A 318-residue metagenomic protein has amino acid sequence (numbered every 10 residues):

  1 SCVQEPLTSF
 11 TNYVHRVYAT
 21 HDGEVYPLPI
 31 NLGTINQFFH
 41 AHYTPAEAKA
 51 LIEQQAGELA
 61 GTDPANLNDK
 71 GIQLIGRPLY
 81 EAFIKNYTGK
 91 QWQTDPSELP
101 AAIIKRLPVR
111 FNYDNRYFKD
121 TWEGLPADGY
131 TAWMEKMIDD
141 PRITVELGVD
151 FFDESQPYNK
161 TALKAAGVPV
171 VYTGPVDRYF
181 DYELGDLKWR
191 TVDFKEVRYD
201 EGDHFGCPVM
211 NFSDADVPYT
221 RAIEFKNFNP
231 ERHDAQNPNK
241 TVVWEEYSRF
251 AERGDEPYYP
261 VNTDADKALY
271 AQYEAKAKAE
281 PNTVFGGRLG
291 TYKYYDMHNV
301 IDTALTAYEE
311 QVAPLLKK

Functional and structural regions predicted by a protein language model:
S1-Y26: N-terminal FAD cofactor-binding segment of flavoenzymes
F10-Y13, E146-D150, F225, G286: Conserved beta-strand termini and adjacent loop/short-helix elements that scaffold enzyme active sites in alpha/beta
H15-R16, E24, L32-V168: Active-site/ligand-binding neighborhood in enzyme catalytic cores
Y18-A19, P27-L28, P78-Y80, Q91-W92 (+6 more regions): Short catalytic/ligand-binding loop motif for oxyanion handling, primarily in non-cytosolic enzymes, centered on
F118, A251, G290-Y292: A short, flexible beta-alpha/helix-coil linker loop
V149-K276: Mid-domain catalytic core of redox enzymes that form a hydrophobic substrate pocket/lid adjacent to a catalytic redox
E256-K318: C-terminal catalytic lobe of FAD-dependent flavoproteins
